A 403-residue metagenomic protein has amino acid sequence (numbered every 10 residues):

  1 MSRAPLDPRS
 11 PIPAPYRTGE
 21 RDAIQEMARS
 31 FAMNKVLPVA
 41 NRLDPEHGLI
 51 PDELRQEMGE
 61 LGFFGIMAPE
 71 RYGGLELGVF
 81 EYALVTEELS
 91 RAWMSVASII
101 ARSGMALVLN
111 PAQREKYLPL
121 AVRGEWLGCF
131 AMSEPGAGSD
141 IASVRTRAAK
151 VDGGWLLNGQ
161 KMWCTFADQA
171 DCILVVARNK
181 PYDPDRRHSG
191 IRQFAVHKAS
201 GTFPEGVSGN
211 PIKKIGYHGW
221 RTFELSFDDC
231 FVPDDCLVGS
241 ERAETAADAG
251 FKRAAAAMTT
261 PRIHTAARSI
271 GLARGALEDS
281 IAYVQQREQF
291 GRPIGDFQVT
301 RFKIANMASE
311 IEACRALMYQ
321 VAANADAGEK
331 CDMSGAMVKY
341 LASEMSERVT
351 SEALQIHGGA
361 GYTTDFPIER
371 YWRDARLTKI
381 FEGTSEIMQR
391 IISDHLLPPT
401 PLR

Functional and structural regions predicted by a protein language model:
S2-P13, L84-V85, A101, A247 (+2 more regions): Glycine-rich phosphate/cofactor-binding loops in nucleotide/flavin-utilizing enzymes
P13-E20, I24, V207-E312, T378 (+2 more regions): Glycine-rich beta->alpha junctions and the first turn(s) of the following alpha-helix
L37-E46, I281, Q285-R292, A308-L341 (+1 more regions): C-terminal helix-coil-helix/basic helical segment that borders enzyme active sites and/or dimer interfaces and provides
E60-E125, F166-C172, A325-E329, R370-R373: Internal helix-loop-helix
G124-M132, V176: A short, Trp-centered hydrophobic/proline-enriched beta-strand micro-motif
T146-A149: A structural signal for short hydrophobic beta-strand segments in well-ordered beta-sheet cores
N158-V207: A short core secondary-structure module
M162-D168, P261, L377-T384: Glycine-rich phosphate/pyrophosphate-binding beta-alpha loops
